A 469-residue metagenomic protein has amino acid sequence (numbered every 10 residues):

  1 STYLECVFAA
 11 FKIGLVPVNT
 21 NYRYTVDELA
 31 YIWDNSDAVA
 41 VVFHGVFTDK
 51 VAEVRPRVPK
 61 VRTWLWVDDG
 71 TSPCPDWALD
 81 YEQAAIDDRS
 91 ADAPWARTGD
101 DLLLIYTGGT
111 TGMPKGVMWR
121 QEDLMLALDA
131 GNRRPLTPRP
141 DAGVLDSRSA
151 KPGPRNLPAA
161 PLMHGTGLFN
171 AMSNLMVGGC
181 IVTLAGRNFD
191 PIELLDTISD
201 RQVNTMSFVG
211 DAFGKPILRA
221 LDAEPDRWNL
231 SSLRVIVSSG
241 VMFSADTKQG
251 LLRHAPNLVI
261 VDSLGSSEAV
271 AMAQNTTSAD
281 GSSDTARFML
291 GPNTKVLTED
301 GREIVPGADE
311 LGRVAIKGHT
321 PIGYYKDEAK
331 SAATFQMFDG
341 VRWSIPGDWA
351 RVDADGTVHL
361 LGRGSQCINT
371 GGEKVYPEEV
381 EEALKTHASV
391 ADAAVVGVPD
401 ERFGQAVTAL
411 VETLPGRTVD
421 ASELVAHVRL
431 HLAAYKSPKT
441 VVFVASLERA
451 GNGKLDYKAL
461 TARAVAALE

Functional and structural regions predicted by a protein language model:
S1-Y24, K374: Conserved AMP-binding/adenylate-forming
Y24, A30-W33, V39-F43, A245 (+7 more regions): AMP-binding/adenylate-forming catalytic core of the ANL superfamily
D37-V39, P56-V67, A91, A150 (+4 more regions): Conserved helix-loop-beta element of the AMP-binding
D49-G99, G108, M125, D222-A223: ANL superfamily adenylate-forming
D88-Y106, G112-M113, M118, S147-R155: Conserved pre-ATP/AMP-binding loop-to-beta segment of ANL
M125-P158, M163-T205, A220, E224: Conserved AMP-binding/adenylation subdomain of ANL enzymes
M176-G179, V203-F208, L218-S283, M289-K295 (+1 more regions): Gly/Ser/Thr-rich phosphate-binding loop
K295-K317, D353-D355, R417-A421, D456: Conserved beta-loop-beta connector loops within the AMP-binding
